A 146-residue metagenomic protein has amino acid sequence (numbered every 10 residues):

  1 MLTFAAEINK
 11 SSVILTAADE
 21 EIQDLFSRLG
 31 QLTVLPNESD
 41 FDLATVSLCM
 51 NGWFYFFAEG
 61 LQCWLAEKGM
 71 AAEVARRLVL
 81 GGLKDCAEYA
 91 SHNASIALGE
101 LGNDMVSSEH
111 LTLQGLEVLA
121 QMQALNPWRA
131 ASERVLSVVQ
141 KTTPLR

Functional and structural regions predicted by a protein language model:
M1-N51: Rossmann-fold dinucleotide-binding core
F4, A18, F57, V79-G82 (+1 more regions): Hydrophobic/aromatic residues within well-ordered alpha-helical segments
Q23, F54-A58, E109: Hydrophobic faces of stable alpha-helices that mediate helix-helix packing
L25, W64-L65, Y89: Residues within well-ordered alpha helices
W53-M70: N-terminal glycine-rich phosphate-binding loop for ADP-containing cofactors
M70-V79: Substrate-binding/catalytic subdomain of NAD(P)-dependent oxidoreductase enzymes
L80, K84-R146: NAD(P)-dependent Rossmann-like dehydrogenase/reductase catalytic/cofactor-binding core
